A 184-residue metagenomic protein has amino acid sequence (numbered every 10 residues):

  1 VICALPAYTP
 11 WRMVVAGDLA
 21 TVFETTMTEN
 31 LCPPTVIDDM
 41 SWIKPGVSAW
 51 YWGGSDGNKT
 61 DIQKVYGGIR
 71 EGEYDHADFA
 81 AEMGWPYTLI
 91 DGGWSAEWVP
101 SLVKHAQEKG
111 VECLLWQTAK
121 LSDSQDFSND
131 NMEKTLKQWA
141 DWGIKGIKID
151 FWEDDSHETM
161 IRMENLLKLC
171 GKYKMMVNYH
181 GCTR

Functional and structural regions predicted by a protein language model:
V1, P6, D38-W42, A49-Y51 (+2 more regions): Ser/Thr/Asn(+Pro)-rich, low-complexity disordered segments
V1-T28: N-terminal accessory beta-strand-rich subdomains and adjacent acidic, glycine-rich linkers that precede catalytic cores
A20-K44, G53-V65: Conserved mixed alpha/beta catalytic, RNA-binding, or beta-rich assembly cores of soluble enzyme, regulatory
V47-G72, Q117-N131: Active-site mouth loops of central-metabolism enzymes
A49, A80, A106: Conserved hydrophobic/aromatic pocket- or pore-lining residues that grip, position, or stack substrates in active sites
G54-Q63, W85-I90, I147-D150: Glycine- and acidic
G72, A77-G84: Phosphate-binding glycine-rich loops and their immediate beta-loop-alpha structural context
L89-R184: Aromatic- and carboxylate-enriched substrate-binding clefts and catalytic-loop regions of carbohydrate-active enzymes
